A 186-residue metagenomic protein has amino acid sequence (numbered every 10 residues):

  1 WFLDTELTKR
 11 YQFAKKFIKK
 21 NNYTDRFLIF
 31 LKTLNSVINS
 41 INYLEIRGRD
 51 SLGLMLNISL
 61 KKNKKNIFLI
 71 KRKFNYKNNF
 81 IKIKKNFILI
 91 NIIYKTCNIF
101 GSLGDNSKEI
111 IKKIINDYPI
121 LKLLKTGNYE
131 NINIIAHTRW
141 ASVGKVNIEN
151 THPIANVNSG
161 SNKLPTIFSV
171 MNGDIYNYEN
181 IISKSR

Functional and structural regions predicted by a protein language model:
W1-R186: Conserved short alpha-helical segments that host acidic/polar catalytic motifs at enzyme active sites
